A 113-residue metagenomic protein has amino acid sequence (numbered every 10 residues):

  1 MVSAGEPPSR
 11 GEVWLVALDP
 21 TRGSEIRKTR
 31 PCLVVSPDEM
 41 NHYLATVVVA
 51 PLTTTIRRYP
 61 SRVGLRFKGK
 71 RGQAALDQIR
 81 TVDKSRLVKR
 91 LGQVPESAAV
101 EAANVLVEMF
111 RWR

Functional and structural regions predicted by a protein language model:
M1-R113: Conserved functional hotspots at enzyme active or ligand-binding sites that engage polyanionic ligands
